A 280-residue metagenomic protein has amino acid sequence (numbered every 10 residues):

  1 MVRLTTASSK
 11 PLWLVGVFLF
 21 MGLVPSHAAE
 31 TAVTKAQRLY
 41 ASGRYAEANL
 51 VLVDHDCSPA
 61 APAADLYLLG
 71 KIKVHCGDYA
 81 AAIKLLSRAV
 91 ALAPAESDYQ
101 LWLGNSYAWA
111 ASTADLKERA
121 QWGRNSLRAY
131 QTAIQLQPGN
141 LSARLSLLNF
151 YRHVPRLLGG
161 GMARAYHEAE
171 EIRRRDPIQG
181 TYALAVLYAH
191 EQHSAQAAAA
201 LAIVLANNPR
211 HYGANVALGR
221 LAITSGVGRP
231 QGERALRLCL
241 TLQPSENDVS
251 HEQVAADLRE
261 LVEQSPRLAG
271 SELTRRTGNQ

Functional and structural regions predicted by a protein language model:
S26-K71, H75, P266-R267, T277-Q280: N-terminal leader/linker segments that initiate helical-solenoid repeat arrays
L39, K73, Y107, A114 (+4 more regions): Residue at a conserved register position within TPR or TPR-like alpha-solenoid repeats
G43-L50, C76-R88, A114-Q131, L157-A169 (+2 more regions): Structural signature of tandem alpha-helical TPR/SEL1-like repeats, specifically the intra-repeat loop/turn
D56-C57, S87-A91, Q131-Q135, H167-R174 (+2 more regions): Conserved structural position within tetratricopeptide repeats
A60, P94, P138, R174-P177 (+2 more regions): Short coil turns that delineate tetratricopeptide repeat
D65, Y99, A143, G180-Y182 (+3 more regions): TPR alpha-solenoid repeat register
G160, I178-G180, L184-H190, V227 (+1 more regions): Terminal, low-structured helical/coil segments at or just beyond the last alpha-helical repeat
